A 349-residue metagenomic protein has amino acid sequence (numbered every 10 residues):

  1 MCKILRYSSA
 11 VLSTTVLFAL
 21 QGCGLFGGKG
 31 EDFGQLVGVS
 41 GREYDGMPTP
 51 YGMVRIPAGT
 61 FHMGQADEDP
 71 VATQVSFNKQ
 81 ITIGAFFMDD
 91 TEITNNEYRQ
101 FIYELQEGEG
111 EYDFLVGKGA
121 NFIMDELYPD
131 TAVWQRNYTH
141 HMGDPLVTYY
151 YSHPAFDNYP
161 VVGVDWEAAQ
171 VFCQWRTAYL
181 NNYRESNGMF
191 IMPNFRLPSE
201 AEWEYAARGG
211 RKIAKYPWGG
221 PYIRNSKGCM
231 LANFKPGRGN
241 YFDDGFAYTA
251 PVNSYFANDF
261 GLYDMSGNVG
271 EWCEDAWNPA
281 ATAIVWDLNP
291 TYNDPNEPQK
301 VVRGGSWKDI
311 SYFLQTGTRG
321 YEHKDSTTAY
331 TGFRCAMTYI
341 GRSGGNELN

Functional and structural regions predicted by a protein language model:
M1-L36: Bacterial Sec-dependent N-terminal signal peptides
C23-G52, G119-M124, D130, I340-N349: Sec-dependent signal peptide cleavage junction
G24, K29-G34, R55-I56, H62 (+4 more regions): Functional-site microenvironments in short loops/helix caps that host divalent-cation chemistry
G41-E43, T73-F77, R319-K324: Short, P/G- and charge-enriched loop/turn segments at secondary-structure junctions
D45-L146, P160-A168, G267: A short glycine-rich, aromatic-capped structural motif
